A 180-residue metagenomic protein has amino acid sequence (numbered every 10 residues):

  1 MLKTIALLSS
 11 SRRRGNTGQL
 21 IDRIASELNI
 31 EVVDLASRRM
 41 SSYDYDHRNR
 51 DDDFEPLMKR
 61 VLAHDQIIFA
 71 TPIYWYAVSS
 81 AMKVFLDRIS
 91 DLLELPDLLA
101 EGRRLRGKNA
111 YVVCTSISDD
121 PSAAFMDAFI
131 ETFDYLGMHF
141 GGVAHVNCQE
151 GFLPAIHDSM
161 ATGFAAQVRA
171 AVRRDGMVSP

Functional and structural regions predicted by a protein language model:
M1-L99, A155-P180: N-terminal beta1-alpha1-beta2 submodule of the flavodoxin-like/Rossmannoid cofactor-binding fold
L8, C114-S116, N147-C148: Short, histidine-centered active-site or binding-site loop motifs used for metal coordination, general acid-base
D34-A36, A144-C148: Short glycine-rich catalytic loops that host catalytic nucleophiles or stabilize transition states across multiple
E101-G142: Short, glycine-/small-residue-rich phosphate/pyrophosphate-handling segment
R106, F140-G141, E150, T162 (+1 more regions): Feature targets compositionally biased, intrinsically disordered low-complexity regions with long contiguous runs
P121-S122, G151-P154: Short, charged/polar "capping" segments at the starts of alpha-helices and the immediately preceding loops
